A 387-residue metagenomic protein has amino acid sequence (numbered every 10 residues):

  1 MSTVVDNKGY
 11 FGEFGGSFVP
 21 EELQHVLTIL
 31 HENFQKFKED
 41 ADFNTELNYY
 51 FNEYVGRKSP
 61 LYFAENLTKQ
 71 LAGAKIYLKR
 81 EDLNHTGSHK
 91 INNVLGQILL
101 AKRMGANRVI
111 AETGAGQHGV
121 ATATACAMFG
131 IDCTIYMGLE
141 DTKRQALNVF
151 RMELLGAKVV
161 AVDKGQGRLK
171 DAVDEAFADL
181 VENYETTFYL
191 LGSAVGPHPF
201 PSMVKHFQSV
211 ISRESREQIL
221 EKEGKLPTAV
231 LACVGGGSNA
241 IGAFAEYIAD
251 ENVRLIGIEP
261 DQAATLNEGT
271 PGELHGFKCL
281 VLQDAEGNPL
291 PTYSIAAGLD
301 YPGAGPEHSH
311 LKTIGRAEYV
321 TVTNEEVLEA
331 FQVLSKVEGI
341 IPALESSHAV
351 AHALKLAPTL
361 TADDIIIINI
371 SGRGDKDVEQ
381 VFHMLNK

Functional and structural regions predicted by a protein language model:
V4-G15, T28-A106: Positively charged, low-complexity intrinsically disordered leader regions
R80-I91, V109-G119, G165, Q208 (+5 more regions): Active-site nucleophile and cofactor-binding loops and adjacent substrate-binding regions of central metabolic enzymes
H85, A101-G138, K225-N239, I256-I258 (+1 more regions): A short, small-residue-rich loop immediately preceding and capping a beta-strand
G87, I91-Q97, R108-F129, K143-A146 (+4 more regions): Short glycine/serine/threonine-rich phosphate/pyrophosphate-binding segments that cradle anionic phosphate groups
I110, H118-A176, T265-P271, D377-N386: Active-site-proximal loop->helix
K170-D179, T186, S193-V253: Glycine-rich ThDP/TPP pyrophosphate-binding loop and its adjacent helix/strand module within ThDP-dependent enzymes
V173-P199, M203, A249-N252, G257-I340 (+1 more regions): Active-site/ligand-binding loops adjacent to catalytic centers
N252-I258, A263, H352-K387: Catalytic phosphate/nucleotide-handling subdomain of diverse soluble enzymes
